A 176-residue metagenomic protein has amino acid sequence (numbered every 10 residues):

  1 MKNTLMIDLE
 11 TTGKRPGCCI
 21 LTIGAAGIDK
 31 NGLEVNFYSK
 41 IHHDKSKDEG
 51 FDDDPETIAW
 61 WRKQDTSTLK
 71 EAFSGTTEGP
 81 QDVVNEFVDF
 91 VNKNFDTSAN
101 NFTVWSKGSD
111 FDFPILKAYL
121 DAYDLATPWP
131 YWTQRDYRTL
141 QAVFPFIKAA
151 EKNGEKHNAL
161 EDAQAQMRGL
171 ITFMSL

Functional and structural regions predicted by a protein language model:
K2-L5, E10-S106: Conserved non-catalytic scaffold segment of RNase H-like nuclease domains
D8-E10, D112, D136, D162: Acidic active-site catalytic centers that drive phospho-/nucleotidyl reactions and related ester hydrolyses
D54-T57, F144-E151: Short, surface-exposed amphipathic charged segments that create phosphate/polyanion-binding patches used for binding
E86-K93, P114, A118, A142 (+2 more regions): Residue-level signal for well-ordered alpha-helical scaffold segments within enzymatic catalytic domains
T103-S109, P114-I115, I147-L176: Acidic, Mg2+-coordinating catalytic module of metal-dependent nucleases/exonucleases that use a two-metal-ion mechanism
D110-Y131: Substrate-recognition/cap helix-loop segment adjacent to the acidic, metal-dependent catalytic center of Asp-based
P128-K148: Short, flexible loop segments at boundaries between secondary-structure elements
